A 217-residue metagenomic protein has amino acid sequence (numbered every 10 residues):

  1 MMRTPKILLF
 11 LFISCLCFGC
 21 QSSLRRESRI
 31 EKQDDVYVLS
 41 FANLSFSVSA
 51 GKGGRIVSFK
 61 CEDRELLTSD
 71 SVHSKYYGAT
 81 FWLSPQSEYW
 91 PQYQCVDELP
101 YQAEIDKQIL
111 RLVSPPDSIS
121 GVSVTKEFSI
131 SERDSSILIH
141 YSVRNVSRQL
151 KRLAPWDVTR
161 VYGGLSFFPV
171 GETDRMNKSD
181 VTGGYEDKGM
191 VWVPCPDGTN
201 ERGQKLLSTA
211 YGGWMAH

Functional and structural regions predicted by a protein language model:
M1-L8: Bacterial N-terminal signal peptides that target proteins for export
F12, L16-R29: Bacterial Sec-dependent signal peptides at the C-terminal "C-region" and cleavage site
L24-S28, P85-S136, R148, R152-L153 (+1 more regions): Extended, loop-rich substrate-binding clefts of extracytoplasmic carbohydrate-active enzymes
L24-S40: Short N-terminal segments immediately surrounding and downstream of signal-peptide cleavage
V36-E98: Acidic-aromatic substrate-binding/catalytic surfaces of carbohydrate-active enzymes
Y37-S40, F59, Q108-P115, L207: Generic recognition of long tandem-repeat/solenoid scaffolds
L44-F46, G51-S58, R64-E65, S135 (+1 more regions): A contiguous, surface-exposed recognition patch within enzymatic or periplasmic domains that forms
S142-V143: Hydrophobic beta-strand positions in extracellular immunoglobulin-like domains
